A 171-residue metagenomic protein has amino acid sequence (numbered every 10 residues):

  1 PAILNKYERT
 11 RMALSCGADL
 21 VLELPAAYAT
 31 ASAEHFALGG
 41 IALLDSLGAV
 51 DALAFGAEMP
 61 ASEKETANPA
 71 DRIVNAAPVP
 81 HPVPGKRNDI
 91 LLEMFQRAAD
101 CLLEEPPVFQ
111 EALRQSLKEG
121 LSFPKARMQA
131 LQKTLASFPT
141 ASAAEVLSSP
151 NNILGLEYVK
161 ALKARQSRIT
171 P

Functional and structural regions predicted by a protein language model:
P1-K6: N-terminal catalytic cores of NTP/NDP-binding nucleotidyl/phosphoryl-transfer enzymes
T10-A26: A glycine-rich helix N-cap at a beta->alpha junction
E23-P171: Active-site cores that bind ATP or allylic diphosphates and position pyrophosphate for catalysis
